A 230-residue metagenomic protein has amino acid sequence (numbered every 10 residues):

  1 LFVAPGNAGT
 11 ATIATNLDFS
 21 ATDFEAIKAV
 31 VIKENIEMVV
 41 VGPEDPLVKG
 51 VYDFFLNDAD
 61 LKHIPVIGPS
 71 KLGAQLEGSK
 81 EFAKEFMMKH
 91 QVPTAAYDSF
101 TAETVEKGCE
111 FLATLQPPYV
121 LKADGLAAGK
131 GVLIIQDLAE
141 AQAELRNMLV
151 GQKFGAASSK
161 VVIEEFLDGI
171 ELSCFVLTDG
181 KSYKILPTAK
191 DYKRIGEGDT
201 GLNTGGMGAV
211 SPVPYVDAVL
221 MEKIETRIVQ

Functional and structural regions predicted by a protein language model:
L1-P69: ATP-binding N-terminal substructure of ATP-dependent carboxylate-amine bond-forming enzymes
V3-A4, V40-V41, V66-P69, A96-S99 (+5 more regions): General beta-strand structural signal in soluble alpha/beta enzymes
T12-A14, Q75-E81, G196-G198: Short, charged, surface-exposed secondary-structure boundary motifs
N16-A26, D98-T104, I135: Short acidic-hydrophobic, aromatic-tinged amphipathic segments that line or gate anion-handling sites
K33, A59, I67, K89-V92 (+6 more regions): Solvent-exposed alpha-helices and their adjacent loops that cap or buttress functional pockets in soluble metabolic
L61-G131: A conserved helix-loop-beta module that forms one wall/lid of the active-site cleft in ATP-utilizing catalytic domains
I135-Q230: Internal nucleotide-binding/catalytic subdomain
